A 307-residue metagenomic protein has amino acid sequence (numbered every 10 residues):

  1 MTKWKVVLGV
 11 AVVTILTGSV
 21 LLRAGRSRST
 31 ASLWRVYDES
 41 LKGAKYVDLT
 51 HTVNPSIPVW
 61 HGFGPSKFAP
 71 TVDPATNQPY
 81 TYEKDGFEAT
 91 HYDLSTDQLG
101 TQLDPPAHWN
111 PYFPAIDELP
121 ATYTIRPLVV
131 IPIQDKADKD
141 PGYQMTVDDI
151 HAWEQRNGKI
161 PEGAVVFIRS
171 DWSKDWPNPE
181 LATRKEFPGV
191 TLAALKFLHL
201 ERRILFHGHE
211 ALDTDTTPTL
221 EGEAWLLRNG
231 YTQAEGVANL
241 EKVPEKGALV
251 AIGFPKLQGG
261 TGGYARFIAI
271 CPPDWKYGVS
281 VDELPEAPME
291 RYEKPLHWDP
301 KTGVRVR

Functional and structural regions predicted by a protein language model:
T2-K5, G9, L16-R307: Active-/binding-site microenvironments in catalytic and ligand-binding cores
